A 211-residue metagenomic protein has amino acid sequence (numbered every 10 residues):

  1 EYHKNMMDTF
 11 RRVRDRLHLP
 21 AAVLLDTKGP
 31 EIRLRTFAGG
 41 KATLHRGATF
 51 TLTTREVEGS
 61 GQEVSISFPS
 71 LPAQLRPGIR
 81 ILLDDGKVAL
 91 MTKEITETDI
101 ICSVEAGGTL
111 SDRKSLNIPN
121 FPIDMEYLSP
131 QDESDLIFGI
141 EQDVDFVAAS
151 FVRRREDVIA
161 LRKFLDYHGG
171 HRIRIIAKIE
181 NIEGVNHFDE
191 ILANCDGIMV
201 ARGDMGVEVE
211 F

Functional and structural regions predicted by a protein language model:
E1-F211: Non-catalytic helical/linker scaffolds that mediate oligomerization, partner binding, and domain coupling around large
